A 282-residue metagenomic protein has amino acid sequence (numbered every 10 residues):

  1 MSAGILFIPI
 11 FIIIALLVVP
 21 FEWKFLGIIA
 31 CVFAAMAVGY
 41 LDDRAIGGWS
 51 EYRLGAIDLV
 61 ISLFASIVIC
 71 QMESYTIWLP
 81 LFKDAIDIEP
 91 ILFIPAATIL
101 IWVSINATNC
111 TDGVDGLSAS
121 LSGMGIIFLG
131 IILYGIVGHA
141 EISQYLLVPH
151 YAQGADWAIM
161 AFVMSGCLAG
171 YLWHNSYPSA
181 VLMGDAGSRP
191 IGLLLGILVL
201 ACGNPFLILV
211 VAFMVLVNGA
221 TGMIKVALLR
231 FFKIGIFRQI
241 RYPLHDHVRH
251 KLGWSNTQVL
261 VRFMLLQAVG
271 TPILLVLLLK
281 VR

Functional and structural regions predicted by a protein language model:
M1-V217: "…together with the soluble PPM/PP2C metallo-phosphatase catalytic core" -> "…together with the soluble PPM/PP2C
G4, M214-R262: Membrane-proximal soluble regions of multi-pass membrane proteins
T257-L278: Final/C-terminal transmembrane alpha-helix of multipass membrane proteins
